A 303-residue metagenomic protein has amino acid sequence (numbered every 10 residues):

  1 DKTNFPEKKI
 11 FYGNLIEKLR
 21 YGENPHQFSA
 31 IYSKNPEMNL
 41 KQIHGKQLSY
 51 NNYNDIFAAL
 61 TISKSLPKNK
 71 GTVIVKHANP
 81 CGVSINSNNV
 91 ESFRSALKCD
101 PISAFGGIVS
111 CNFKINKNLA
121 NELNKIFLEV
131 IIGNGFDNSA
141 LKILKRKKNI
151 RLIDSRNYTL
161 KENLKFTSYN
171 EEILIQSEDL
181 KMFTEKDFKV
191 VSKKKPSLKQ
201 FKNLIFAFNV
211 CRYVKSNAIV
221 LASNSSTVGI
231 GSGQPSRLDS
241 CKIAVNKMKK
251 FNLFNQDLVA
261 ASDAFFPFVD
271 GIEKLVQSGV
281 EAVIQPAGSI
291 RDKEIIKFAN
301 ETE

Functional and structural regions predicted by a protein language model:
D1-E178, Q200-V210, N217-A218: Active-site loops and adjacent core secondary-structure elements that bind or stabilize anionic groups
P36-Q47, D100-F105, D179-K194, T227 (+2 more regions): Gly-rich Lys/Arg/Thr-decorated short loops/hinges at beta-loop-alpha junctions or inter-strand turns that position
C81-I102, V220, S226-E273: Glycine- and Gly-Pro-enriched alpha-helical subdomains that act as flexible, kink-prone "lid/hinge" or packing modules
V109-S110, N116-K125, N252-D292: Cysteine/selenocysteine-centered motifs that mediate thiol-based redox chemistry or coordinate metal-sulfur cofactors
V130-I132, I150-S155, V228, G279-Q285 (+1 more regions): Short hydrophobic/aromatic-enriched beta-strand-loop microsegments
K147-L152, R291-E303: Short acidic, glycine/proline-enriched helix-loop-strand junctions
E185-I230: Internal active-site segments that recognize and position negatively charged phosphoryl groups and nucleotide moieties
